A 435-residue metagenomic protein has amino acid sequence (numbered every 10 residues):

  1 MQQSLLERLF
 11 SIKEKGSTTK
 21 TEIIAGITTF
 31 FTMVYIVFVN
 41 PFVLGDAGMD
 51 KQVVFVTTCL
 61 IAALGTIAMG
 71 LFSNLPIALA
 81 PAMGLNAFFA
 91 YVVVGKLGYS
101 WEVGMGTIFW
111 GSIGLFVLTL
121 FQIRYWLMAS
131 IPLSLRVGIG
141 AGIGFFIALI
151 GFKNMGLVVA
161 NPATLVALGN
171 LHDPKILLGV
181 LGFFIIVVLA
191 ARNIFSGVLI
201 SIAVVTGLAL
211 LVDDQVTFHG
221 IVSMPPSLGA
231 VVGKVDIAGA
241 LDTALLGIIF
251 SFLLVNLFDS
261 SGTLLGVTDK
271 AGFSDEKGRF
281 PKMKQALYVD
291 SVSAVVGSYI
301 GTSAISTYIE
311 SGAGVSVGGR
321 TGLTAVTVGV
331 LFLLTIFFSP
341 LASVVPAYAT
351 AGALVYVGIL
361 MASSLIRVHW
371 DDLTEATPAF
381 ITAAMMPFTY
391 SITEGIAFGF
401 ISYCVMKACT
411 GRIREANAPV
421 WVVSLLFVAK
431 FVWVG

Functional and structural regions predicted by a protein language model:
M1-V53, V166-L168, L199-K284, L425-A429: Helix-loop-helix hairpins and the membrane-proximal interhelical loops of multi-pass alpha-helical transport proteins
Q2-N40, I61, P81-G140, D269-L365: Helix-loop-helix junctions within the multi-pass membrane cores of secondary transporters/permeases
T18, V34, F38, F55 (+19 more regions): Conserved active-site and cofactor/substrate-binding residues in soluble primary-metabolism enzymes
I23, V43, L127, S196 (+3 more regions): Residue-level signature of catalytic and energy-coupling elements of molecular machines, predominantly ATP/GTP-dependent
F42-V54, V92-V103, T243-L246, P346 (+1 more regions): Helix-coil boundary and interhelical linker segments in multi-pass alpha-helical membrane proteins
G48-I67: Loop-to-helix transition at the N-terminal end of transmembrane alpha-helices
G65-A78, V187-N193, F252-D259, D290-I300 (+3 more regions): Transmembrane alpha-helix interface/packing and boundary motifs in multi-pass membrane proteins, characterized by
L97-L211, V326-G435: Membrane-embedded alpha-helical modules
